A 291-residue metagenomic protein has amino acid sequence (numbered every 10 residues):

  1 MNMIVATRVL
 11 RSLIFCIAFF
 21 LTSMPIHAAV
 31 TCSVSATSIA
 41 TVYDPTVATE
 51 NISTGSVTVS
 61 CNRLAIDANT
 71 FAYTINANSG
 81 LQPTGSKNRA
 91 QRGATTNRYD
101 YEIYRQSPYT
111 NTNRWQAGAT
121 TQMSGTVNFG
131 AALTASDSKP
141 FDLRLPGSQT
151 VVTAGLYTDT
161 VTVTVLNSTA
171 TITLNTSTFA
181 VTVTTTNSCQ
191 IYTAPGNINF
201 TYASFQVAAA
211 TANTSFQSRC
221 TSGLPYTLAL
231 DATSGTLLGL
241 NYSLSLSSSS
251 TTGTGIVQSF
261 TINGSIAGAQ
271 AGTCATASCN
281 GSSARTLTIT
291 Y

Functional and structural regions predicted by a protein language model:
N2-I14: Bacterial N-terminal signal peptides that target proteins for export
C16-F19: Short, linear, compositionally biased motifs with a strong N-terminal bias
T22-P25: N-terminal signal peptide c-region/cleavage motif recognized by signal peptidases
A28-G93, A135-T236, S248-Y291: N-terminal small/polar-rich segments of proteins
A94-Q106, L238-S245: Extracellular/luminal ectodomains and secreted, surface-exposed scaffolds of diverse proteins
N97-R98, R105-R114, T233: Contiguous segments within soluble domain cores/interaction surfaces
P108-A135, S250-I256: Extracellular adhesion/glycan-binding regions together with long Ser/Thr- and acidic-residue-rich low-complexity tracts
N113-S124, T193, L237-S245: Short beta-strand and strand-turn-strand segments in soluble, beta-rich domains
